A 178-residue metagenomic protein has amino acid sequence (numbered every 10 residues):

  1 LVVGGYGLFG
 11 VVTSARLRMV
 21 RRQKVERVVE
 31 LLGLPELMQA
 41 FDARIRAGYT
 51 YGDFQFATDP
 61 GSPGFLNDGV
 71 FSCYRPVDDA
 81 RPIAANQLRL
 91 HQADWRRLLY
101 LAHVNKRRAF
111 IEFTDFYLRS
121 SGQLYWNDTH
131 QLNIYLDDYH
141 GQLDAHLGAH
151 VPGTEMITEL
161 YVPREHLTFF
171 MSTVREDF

Functional and structural regions predicted by a protein language model:
L1-F178: Noncatalytic alpha-helical scaffold of FAD-dependent oxidoreductases
